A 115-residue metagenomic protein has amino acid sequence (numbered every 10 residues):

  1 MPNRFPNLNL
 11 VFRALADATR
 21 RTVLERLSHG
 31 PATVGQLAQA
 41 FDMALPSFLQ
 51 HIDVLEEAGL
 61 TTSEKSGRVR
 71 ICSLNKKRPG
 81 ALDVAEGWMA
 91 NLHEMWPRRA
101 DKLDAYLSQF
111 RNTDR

Functional and structural regions predicted by a protein language model:
M1-N7, R26-L45, V54-T62, S73-R115: C-terminal regulatory/oligomerization modules of transcriptional regulators
L8-L15: Short amphipathic alpha-helical boundary/capping segments
D17, K65-I71, K77: Short, Lys/Arg-rich nucleic-acid/phosphate-binding segment
A18-T19, G35: N-terminal beta1-alpha1 ligand-phosphate binding loop
R21-V23: Pre-recognition alpha-helix immediately N-terminal to the DNA-recognition helix within helix-turn-helix or winged-helix
H51: Residues within the DNA-recognition helix of helix-turn-helix
